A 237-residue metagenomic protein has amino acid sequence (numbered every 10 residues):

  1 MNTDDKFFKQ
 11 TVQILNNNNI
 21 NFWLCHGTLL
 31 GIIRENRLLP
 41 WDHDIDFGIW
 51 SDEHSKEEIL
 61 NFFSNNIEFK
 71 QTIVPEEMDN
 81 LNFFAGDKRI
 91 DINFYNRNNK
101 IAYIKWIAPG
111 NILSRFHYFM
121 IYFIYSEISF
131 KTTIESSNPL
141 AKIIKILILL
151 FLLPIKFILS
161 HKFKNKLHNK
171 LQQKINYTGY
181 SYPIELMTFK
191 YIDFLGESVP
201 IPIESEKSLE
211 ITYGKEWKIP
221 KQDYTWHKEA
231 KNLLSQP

Functional and structural regions predicted by a protein language model:
M1-V12, N16, F63-S114, Y118-F123 (+4 more regions): Conserved catalytic core of two-metal-ion nucleotidyltransferases
V12-I45: Active-site nucleotide-donor binding segment shared across nucleotidyl transfer reactions
W23, F47, H227-K231: Long, positively charged, glycine-interspersed low-complexity recognition regions
W23, W41, E216-W217, W226: Tryptophan-centered motif/residue detector
L30, S55, N98-K100: Surface-exposed, flexible loop/turn segments at secondary-structure boundaries
G31, G48-W50, P200: General alpha-helical segment detector with a strong preference for membrane-spanning helices and helix-boundary regions
N36-E58, G196: Catalytic metal-binding acidic patch
